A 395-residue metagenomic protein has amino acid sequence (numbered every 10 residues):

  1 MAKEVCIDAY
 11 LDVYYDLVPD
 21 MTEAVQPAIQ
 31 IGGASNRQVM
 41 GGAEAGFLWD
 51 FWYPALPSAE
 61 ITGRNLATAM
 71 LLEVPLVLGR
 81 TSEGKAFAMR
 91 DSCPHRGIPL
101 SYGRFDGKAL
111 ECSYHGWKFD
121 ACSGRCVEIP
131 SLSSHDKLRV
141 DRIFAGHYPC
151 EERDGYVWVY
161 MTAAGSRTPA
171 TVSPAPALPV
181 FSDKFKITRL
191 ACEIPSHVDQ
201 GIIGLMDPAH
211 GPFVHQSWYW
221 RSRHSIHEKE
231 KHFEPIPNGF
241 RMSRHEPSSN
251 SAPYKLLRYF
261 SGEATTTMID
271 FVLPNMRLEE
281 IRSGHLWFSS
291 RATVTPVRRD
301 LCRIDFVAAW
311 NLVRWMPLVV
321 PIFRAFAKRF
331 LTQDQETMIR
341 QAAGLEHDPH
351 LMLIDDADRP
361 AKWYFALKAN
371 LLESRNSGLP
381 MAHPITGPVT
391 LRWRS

Functional and structural regions predicted by a protein language model:
A2-G46: A boundary/linker detector
A2-V13, M21-E23, L56-F181, W393-S395: Rieske [2Fe-2S] iron-sulfur-binding domain
C6, Y10-P19, K85, S166-S395: C-terminal catalytic domain of Rieske-type non-heme iron oxygenases
N36-E44, K137, G146, A175-V180 (+2 more regions): Intrinsically disordered, low-complexity boundary segments flanking structured domains
Q38, G42-L56, G124-H135, D270-L273: Short, basic/low-complexity N-terminal boundary segments at the transition from targeting/disordered tails
E44-A45, T68, V140, P149-E151 (+3 more regions): A general structural signal for short secondary-structure junctions and capping/turn motifs
D50-W52, R64, A145, D154 (+3 more regions): Sequence-level motif detector for i,i+2 pairs with an aromatic at +2
P54-I61, N65-M70, S133-G146, Q216-I226 (+2 more regions): Short, solvent-exposed secondary-structure boundary motifs
